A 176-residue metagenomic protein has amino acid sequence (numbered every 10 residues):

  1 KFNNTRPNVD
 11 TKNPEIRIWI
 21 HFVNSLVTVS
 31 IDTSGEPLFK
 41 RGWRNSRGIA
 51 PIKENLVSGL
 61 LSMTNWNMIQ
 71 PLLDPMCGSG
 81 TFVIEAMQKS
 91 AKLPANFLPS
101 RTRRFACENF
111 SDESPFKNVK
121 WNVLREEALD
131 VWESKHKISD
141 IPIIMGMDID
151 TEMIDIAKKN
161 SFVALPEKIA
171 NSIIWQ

Functional and structural regions predicted by a protein language model:
K1-W43: Non-catalytic substrate-recognition/targeting regions of SAM-dependent transferases
N8-T11, A170-Q176: A generic structural motif
V9-N13, N45, I49-K53, P75-S79: Short capping loops/turns at secondary-structure boundaries
V29-N65: SAM-dependent Rossmann-like transferase core, predominantly class I methyltransferases with a strong bias toward
I52-I174: Conserved S-adenosyl-L-methionine
